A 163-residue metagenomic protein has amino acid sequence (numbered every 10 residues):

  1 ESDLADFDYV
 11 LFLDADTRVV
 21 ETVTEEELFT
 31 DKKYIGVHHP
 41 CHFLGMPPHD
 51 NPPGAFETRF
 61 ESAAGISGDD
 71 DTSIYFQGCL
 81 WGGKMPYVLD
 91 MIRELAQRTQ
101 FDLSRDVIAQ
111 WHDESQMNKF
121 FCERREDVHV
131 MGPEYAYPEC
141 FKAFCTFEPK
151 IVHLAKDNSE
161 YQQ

Functional and structural regions predicted by a protein language model:
E1, D6, V10-A15, N51-L80 (+1 more regions): Extended, compositionally biased low-complexity polar/Lys-Gly-rich tracts and adjacent boundary/linker regions are
E1-L44: GT-A fold catalytic core of metal-dependent nucleotide-sugar glycosyltransferases, centered on the diacidic
T17, T22-T24, T30, T58 (+3 more regions): Residue-identity detector for threonine
E21-E25, P47-A55, D90-A96: A short secondary-structure junction signal
F29-I66: Short beta-strand-to-loop element that shapes/binds the nucleotide-sugar donor at the catalytic cleft/hinge
A63-S159: Catalytic core and acceptor-binding pocket of nucleotide-sugar-dependent glycosyltransferases
